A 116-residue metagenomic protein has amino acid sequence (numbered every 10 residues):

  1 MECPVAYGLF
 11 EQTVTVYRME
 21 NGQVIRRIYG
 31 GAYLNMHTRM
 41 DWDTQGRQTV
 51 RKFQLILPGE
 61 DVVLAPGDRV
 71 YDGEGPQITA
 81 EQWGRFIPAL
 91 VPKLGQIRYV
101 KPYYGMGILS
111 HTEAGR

Functional and structural regions predicted by a protein language model:
M1-I56, A89-R116: N-terminal disorder-to-order initiation segments that are Gly/Lys/Arg-biased and fold into the first beta/loop/alpha
D61-R98: Short, acidic/charged, Gly/Pro-enriched secondary-structure junctions
